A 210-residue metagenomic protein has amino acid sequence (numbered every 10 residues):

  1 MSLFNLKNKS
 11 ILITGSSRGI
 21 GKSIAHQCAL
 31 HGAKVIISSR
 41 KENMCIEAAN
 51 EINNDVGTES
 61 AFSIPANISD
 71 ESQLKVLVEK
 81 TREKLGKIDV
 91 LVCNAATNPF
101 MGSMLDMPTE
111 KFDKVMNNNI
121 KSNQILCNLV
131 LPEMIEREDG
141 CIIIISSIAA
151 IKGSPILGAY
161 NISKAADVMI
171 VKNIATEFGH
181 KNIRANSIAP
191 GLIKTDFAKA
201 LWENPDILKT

Functional and structural regions predicted by a protein language model:
S10, S17-G19: Conserved glycine-rich cofactor-binding loop
E42, P65-L77, T109: The beta1-alpha1 cofactor-binding region of Rossmann-like NAD(H)/NADP(H)-dependent oxidoreductases
G102-M104, P108-M116, L208: Substrate-binding pocket helix/loop in short-chain dehydrogenase/reductase
M104-L105, K152-G158, H180-K181: Active-site loop immediately N-terminal to the catalytic Tyr-X3-Lys motif of short-chain dehydrogenase/reductase
C127, S163, V171: Active-site helix of classical SDR
P132, T176-H180: Alpha-helical segment proximal to the catalytic Tyr-Lys
S147: Residue(s) in the substrate-gating loop at a strand-loop-helix junction that position the organic substrate next
